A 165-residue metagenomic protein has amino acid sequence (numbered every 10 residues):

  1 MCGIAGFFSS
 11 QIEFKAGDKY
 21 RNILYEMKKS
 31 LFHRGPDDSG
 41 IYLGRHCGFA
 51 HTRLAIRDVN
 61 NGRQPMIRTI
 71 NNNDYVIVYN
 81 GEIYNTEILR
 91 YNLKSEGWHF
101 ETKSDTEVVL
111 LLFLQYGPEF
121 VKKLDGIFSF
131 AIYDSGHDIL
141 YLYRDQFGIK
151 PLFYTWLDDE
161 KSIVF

Functional and structural regions predicted by a protein language model:
M1-F165: Cysteine-centered catalytic environments shared across enzyme families
